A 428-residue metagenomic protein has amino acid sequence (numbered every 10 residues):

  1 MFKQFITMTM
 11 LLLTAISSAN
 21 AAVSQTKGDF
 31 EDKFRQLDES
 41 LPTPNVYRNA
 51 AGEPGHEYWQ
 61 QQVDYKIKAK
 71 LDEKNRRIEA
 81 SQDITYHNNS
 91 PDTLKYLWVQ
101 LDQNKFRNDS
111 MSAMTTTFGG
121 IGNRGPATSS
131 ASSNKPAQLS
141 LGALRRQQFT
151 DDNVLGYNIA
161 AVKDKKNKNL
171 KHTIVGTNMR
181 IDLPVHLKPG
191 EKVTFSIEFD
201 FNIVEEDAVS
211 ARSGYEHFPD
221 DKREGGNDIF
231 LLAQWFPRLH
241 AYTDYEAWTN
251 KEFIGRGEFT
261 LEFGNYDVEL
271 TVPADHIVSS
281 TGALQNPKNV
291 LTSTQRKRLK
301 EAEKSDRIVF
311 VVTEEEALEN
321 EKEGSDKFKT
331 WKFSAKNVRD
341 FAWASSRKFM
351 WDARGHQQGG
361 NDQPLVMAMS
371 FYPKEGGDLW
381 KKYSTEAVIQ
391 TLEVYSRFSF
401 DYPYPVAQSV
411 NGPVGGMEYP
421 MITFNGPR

Functional and structural regions predicted by a protein language model:
T7-S17: Bacterial N-terminal signal peptides
A22-E79, A233: N-terminal, polar/Ser/Thr-rich
R77, H87, T93-L94, G125-S130 (+3 more regions): A surface-exposed beta-strand-loop module
I78-K105, S110: Ligand-binding face of N-terminal immunoglobulin V-set domains in extracellular IgSF glycoproteins
Q82-I84, N88, L101-Q103, E191-E205 (+2 more regions): Short, hydrophobic/aromatic-enriched beta-strand segments in well-ordered soluble domains
L97, D109-S112, I174, E205-E216 (+3 more regions): Short, solvent-exposed loop/turn and secondary-structure capping segments
N104, D109-R124, T128-S129, D200-Y266: Glycine/proline-rich low-complexity spacer/linker segments in large multi-domain proteins
Q234, L239-W248, I254-R428: Hydrophobic helix-coil surface modules that form long, contiguous segments used for peptide/substrate interaction
